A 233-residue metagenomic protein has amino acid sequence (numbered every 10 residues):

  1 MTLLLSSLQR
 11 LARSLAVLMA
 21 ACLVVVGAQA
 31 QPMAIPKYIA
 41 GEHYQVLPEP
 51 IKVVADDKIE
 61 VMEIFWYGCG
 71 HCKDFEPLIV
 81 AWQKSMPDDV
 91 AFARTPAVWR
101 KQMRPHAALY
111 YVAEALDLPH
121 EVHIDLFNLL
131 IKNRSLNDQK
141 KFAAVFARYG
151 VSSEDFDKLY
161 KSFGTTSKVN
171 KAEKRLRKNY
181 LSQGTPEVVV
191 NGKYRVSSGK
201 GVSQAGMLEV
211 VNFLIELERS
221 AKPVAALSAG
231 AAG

Functional and structural regions predicted by a protein language model:
T2-K101, E216-G233: Extracytoplasmic thiol/disulfide redox context detector
L3-L5, R148-G233: C-terminal cap of thioredoxin/glutaredoxin-like
Y67-H71, V98-Q102, L129-L136, S162-T165 (+1 more regions): Solvent-exposed loop/turn segments at secondary-structure junctions within structured extracellular/periplasmic domains
C72, Q102-M103, S135, Q139 (+3 more regions): Alpha-helix N-cap/helix-start motif
E76-Q83, H106-Y110, H123, Q139 (+5 more regions): Extracytoplasmic/secreted envelope proteins and their assembly/folding machinery, especially bacterial periplasmic
P87-A115, H120-A147: Structural microenvironment flanking redox-active thiols in thiol-disulfide oxidoreductases
